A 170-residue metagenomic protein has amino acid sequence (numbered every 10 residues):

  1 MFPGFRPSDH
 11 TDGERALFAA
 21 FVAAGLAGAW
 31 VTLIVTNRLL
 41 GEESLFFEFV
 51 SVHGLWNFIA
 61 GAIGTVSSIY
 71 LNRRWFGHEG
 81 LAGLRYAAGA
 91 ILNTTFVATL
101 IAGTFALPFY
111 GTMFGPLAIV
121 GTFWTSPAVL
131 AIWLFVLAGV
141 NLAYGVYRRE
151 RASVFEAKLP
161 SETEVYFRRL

Functional and structural regions predicted by a protein language model:
M1-L170: Juxtamembrane/disordered regions of integral membrane proteins
